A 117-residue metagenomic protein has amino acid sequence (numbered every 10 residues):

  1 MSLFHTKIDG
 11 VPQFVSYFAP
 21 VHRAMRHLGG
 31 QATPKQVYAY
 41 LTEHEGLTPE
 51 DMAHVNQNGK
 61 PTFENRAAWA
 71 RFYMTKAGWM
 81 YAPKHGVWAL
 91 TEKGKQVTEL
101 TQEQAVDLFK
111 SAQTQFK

Functional and structural regions predicted by a protein language model:
L3-K35: Positively charged, polyanion-binding regions of nucleic-acid-associated proteins
G10-Q13, T42-A68: Short, positively charged loop/turn segments that connect secondary-structure elements
R26-G30, E43-E45, P83-K84: Short helix-capping/hinge SLiMs at alpha-helix to coil transitions
R71-F72: Short, hydrophobic-biased segments on the C-terminal half of alpha helices that form "recognition helices"
T75-H85: A short, conserved structural fragment
G86-T91: Minor-groove-contacting beta-hairpin "wing" of winged helix-turn-helix DNA-binding domains
K93-K117: Short, amphipathic alpha-helical interaction segments positioned at domain boundaries
